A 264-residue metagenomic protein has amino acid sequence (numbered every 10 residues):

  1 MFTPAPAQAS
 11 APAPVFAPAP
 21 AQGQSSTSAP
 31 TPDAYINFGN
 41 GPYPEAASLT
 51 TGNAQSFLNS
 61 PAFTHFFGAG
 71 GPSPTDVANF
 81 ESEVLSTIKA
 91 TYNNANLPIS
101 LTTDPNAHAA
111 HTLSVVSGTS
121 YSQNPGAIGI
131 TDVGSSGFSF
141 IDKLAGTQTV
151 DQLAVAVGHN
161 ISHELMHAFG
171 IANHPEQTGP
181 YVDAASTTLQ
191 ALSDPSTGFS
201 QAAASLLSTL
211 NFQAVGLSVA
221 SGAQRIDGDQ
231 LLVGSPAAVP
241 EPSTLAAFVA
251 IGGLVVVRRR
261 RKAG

Functional and structural regions predicted by a protein language model:
F2, P14-G41, G70-E176, T187-T188: Metzincin-family zinc-dependent endopeptidase catalytic domain
A7-A9, G23: Boundary at the C-terminal end of the N-terminal hydrophobic targeting segment
Q22-P30, I226, L231-P240: Low-complexity, Pro/Thr/Ser/Gly/Ala-rich linker/spacer regions in secreted, extracellular modular proteins
P44-D76: A solvent-exposed, charged loop/short amphipathic helix patch at secondary-structure junctions
V150-S235: The catalytic-center signature of Zn2+-dependent metalloproteases
E241-V257: A short, hydrophobic C-terminal helix/tail in secreted or cell-surface proteins
R261-G264: Short, charged juxtamembrane terminal tails flanking transmembrane helices
